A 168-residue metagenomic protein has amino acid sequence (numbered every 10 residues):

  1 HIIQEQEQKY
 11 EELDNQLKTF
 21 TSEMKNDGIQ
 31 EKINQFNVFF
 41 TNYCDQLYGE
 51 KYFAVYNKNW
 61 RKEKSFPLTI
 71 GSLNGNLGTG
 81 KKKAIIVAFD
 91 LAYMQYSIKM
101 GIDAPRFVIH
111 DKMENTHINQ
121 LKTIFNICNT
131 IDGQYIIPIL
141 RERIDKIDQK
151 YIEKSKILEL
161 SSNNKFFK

Functional and structural regions predicted by a protein language model:
H1-N37: Long, non-membrane, amphipathic alpha-helices that form coiled-coils
K32-S72, A104-K112: Long, charged, glycine-rich C-terminal linkers/tails
N34, Q46-A54, M113-I136: Charged/polar, low-hydrophobicity segments characteristic of intrinsically disordered regions and flexible loops
P67-D90, K112-I118: Conserved ABC ATPase signature
L77, I98-I102, C128-I131: Conserved catalytic network of the ASCE P-loop NTPase/AAA+ motor domain
K81-R106: GG-anchored amphipathic helix commonly corresponding to the ABC/SMC/Rad50 NBD signature/C-loop
T123-K168: C-terminal lobe/lid and adjacent interdomain/linker elements of RecA-like ASCE P-loop ATPase modules
